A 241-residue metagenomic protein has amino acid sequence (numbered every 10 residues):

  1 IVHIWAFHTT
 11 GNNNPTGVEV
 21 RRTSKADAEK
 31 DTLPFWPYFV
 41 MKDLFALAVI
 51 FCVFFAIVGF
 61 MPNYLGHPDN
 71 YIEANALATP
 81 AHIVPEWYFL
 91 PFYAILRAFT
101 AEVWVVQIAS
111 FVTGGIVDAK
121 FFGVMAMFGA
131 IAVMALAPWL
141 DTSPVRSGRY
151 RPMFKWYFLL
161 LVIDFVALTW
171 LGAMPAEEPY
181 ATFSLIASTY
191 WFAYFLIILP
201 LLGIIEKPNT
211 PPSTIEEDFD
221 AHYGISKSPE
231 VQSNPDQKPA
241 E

Functional and structural regions predicted by a protein language model:
I1-E241: Membrane-embedded and interfacial regions of multi-pass energy-transducing membrane proteins
